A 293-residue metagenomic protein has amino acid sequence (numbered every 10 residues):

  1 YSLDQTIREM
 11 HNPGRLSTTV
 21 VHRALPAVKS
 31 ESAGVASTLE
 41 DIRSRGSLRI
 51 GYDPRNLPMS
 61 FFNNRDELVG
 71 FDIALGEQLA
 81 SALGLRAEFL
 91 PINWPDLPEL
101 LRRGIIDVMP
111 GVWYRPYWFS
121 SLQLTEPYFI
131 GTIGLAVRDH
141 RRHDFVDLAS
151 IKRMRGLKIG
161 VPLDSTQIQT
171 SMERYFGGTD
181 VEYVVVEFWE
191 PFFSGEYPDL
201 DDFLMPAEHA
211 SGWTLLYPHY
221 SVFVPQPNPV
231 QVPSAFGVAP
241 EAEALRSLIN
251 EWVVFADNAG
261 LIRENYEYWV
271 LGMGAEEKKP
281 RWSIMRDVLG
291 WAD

Functional and structural regions predicted by a protein language model:
Y1-L90, N258-D293: N-terminal hydrophobic or amphipathic helices and topogenic motifs
E40, I73-S81, P95, E99 (+9 more regions): Solvent-exposed, polar/charged alpha-helical surfaces in well-ordered, non-transmembrane soluble domains, broadly
L48-R49, R103, D107-V108, L200-D202 (+1 more regions): Short, Asp-centered acidic motifs that coordinate Mg2+ and/or phosphate in catalytic or ligand-binding sites
P54-R55, N64-E67, Y114-R115, R138-H143 (+2 more regions): Short coil/turn segments
S60-N63, I73-R86, L148-R153, L163-F188 (+1 more regions): Ligand-binding cleft/hinge of the Venus flytrap
E67, I73, E77, S81 (+4 more regions): Acidic, polar ligand-binding/catalytic clefts
W113, Y128, S150, K158-P162 (+4 more regions): Soluble extramembrane regions of membrane proteins in the secretory/endomembrane system
G134-F145, Q231-W252, A256: A bilobed periplasmic-binding-protein/Venus flytrap-type ligand-binding module shared by bacterial periplasmic
